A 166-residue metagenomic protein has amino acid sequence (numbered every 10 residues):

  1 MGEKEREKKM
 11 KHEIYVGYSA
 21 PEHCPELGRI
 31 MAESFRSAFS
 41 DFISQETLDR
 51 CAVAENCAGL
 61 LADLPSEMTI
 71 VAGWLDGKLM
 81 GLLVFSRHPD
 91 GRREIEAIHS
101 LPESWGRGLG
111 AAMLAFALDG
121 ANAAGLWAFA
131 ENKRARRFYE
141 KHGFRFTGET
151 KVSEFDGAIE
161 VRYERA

Functional and structural regions predicted by a protein language model:
M1-K9: N-terminal amphipathic/basic-hydrophobic helices that include classical n-h-c signal peptides and signal-anchor
E13-C24, G28-W105, A111-F116, T150-V152: Acetyl-CoA-dependent GNAT
M68, G157-R162: Short hydrophobic/aromatic beta-strand or adjacent loop that forms the aromatic wall/cage of a ligand/substrate-binding
A72, E94, H99, G125-W127 (+2 more regions): Conserved beta-strand segments that form the floor/walls of ligand-binding pockets within enzyme and binding domains
L114, G120-E131: Conserved GNAT acetyl-CoA-binding A-motif
F116, R137-F138: Structural preference for long, well-ordered alpha-helical segments within the folded cores of structured domains
L126-R137, V152-A158: Conserved beta-strand-loop-alpha-helix junction that forms the acyl-donor binding cleft
Y139, F144: Conserved active-site tyrosine of GNAT-family acetyltransferases
